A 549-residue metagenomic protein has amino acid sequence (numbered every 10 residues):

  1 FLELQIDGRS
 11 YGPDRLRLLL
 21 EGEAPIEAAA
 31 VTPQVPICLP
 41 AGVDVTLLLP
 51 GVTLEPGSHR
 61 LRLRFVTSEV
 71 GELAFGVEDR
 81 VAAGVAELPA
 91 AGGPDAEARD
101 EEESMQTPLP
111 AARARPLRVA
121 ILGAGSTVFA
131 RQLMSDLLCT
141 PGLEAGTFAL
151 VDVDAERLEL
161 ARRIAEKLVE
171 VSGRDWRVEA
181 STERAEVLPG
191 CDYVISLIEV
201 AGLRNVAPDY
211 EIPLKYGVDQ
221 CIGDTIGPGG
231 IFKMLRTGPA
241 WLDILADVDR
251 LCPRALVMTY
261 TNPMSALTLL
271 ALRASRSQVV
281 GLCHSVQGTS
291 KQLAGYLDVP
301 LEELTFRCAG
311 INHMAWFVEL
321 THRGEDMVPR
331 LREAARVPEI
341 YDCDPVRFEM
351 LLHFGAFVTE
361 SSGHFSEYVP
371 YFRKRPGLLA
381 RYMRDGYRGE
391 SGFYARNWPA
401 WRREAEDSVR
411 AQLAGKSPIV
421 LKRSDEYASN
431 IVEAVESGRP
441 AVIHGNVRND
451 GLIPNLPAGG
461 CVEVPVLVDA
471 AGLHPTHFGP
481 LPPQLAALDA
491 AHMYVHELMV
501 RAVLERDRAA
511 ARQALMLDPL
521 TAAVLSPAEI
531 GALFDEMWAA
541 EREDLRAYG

Functional and structural regions predicted by a protein language model:
F1-A98: Terminal leader/tail segments of proteins
L16-L19, Y193-L214: Short, solvent-exposed beta-strand-terminating loops
L117-F148: N-terminal Rossmann-like dinucleotide-binding module
C139-S172: Glycine-rich phosphate-binding loop and adjoining beta1-alpha1-beta2 segment of Rossmann-like nucleotide-binding folds
R177-G190: Short acidic low-complexity segments
R204-R273: Rossmann-fold NAD(P)-binding glycine/threonine-rich loop
D243-A315, T321: Internal, well-ordered domain-core segments that constitute the primary functional module of diverse proteins
D298-G549: Long, compositionally biased stretches enriched for glycine and/or charged residues
